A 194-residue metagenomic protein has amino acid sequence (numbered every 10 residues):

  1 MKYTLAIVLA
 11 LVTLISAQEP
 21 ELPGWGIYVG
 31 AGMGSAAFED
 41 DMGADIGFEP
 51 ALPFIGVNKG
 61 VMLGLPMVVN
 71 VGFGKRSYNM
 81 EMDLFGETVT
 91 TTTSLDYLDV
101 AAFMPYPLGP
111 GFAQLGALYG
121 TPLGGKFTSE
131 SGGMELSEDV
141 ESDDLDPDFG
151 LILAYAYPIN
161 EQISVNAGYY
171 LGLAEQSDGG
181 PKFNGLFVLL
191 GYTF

Functional and structural regions predicted by a protein language model:
M1-G24: Cleavable N-terminal export/targeting peptides
P20-G56: Long, hydrophobic/aromatic N-terminal blocks
W25, A44, A51-I55, D96-A102 (+2 more regions): Hydrophobic, lipid-facing positions within transmembrane beta-strands of outer-membrane proteins
A31-A37, P50-L52, V71-S77, L108-P110 (+3 more regions): Transmembrane beta-strands of outer-membrane beta-barrel pores
S35-G47, G74-D96, L123-P147, E175-G180 (+1 more regions): Flexible, solvent-exposed loop segments that connect beta-strands
L63-M67, P110-A113, E161-A167: Repeated loop/turn-to-beta-strand initiation elements of outer-membrane beta-barrel proteins
F85-G116: Helix-adjacent hinge/juxtasegments
Y157, K182-F194: Outer-membrane beta-barrel "beta-signal"
